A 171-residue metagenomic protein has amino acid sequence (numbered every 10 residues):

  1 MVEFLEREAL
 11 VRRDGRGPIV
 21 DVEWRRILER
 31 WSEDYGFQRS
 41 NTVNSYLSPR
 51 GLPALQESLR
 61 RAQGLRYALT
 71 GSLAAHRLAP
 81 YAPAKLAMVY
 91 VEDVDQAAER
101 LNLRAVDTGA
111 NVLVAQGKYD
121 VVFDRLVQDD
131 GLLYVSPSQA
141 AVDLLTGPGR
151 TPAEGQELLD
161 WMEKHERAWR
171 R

Functional and structural regions predicted by a protein language model:
F4-R16: A short, conserved structural fragment
R12, D34-Q38, A62-L69, P148-P152 (+2 more regions): Short secondary-structure junctions and interdomain/linker hinges
R13-F37: Short, cationic-aromatic polyanion-contact patches
I27-L28, A97, A141: A generic structural signal for short hydrophobic patches within well-formed alpha-helices
Q38-K118: Short gly/ser-rich loop at a beta-strand->alpha-helix junction or flexible surface loop bordering the NTP-binding
L101-R171: C-terminal regulatory/effector modules of DNA-binding transcriptional regulators
